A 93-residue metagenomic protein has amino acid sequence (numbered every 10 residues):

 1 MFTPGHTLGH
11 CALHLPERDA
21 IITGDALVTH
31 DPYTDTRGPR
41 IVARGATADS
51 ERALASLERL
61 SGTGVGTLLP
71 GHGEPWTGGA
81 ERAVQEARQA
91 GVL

Functional and structural regions predicted by a protein language model:
F2, L8-A80: Metallo-beta-lactamase
T77-L93: Binuclear metal-ion centers of metallo-dependent hydrolases, dominated by the metallo-beta-lactamase
